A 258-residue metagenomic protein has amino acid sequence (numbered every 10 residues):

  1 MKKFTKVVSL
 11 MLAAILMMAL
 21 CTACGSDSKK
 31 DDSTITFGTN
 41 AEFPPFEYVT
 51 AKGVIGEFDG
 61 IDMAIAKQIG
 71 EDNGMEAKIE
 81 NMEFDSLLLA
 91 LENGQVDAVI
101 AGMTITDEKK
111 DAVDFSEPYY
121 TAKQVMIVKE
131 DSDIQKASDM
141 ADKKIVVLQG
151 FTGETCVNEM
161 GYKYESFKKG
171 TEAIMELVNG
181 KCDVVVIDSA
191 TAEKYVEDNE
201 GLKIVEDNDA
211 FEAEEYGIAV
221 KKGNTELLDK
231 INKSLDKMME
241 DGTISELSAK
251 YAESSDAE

Functional and structural regions predicted by a protein language model:
A19-A23: C-terminal motif of bacterial Sec signal peptides marking the signal peptidase cleavage site
S26-S28, E76-K78, T152-K168, K203-A210 (+2 more regions): Ligand-binding clefts/hinges and TM-proximal coupling segments of bilobed small-molecule sensing domains
K29-G102: Extracytoplasmic small-molecule ligand-binding "clamshell" domains of the periplasmic binding protein/Venus flytrap
A41, T121-V128, E193-D236, A252-E258: Periplasmic-binding protein-like
I61-M63, K78-L91, S132, Q149-T152 (+2 more regions): Short helix-initiation/N-cap motifs at beta->coil->alpha
G74-E76, E92-A101, K144, V178-T191 (+1 more regions): Alpha-to-beta junction loops
S86, M103-D111, C156, D183-A213: A ligand-binding cleft/hinge motif common to bilobed small-molecule-binding domains
V128-I145: Flexible hinge/capping segments at coil-to-helix
